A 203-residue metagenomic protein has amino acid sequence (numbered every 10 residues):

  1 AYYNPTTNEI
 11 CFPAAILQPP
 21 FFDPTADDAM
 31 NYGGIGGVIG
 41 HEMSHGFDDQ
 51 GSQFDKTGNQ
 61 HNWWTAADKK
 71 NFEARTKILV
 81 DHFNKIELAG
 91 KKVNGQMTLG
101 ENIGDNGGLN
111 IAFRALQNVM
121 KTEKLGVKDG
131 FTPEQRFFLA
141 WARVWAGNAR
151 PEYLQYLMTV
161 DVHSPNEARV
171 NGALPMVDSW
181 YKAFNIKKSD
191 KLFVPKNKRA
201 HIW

Functional and structural regions predicted by a protein language model:
A1-G34, G46-W203: Zinc-dependent metallohydrolase catalytic domains
V38, E42, G46: Catalytic glutamate of the conserved HExxH
